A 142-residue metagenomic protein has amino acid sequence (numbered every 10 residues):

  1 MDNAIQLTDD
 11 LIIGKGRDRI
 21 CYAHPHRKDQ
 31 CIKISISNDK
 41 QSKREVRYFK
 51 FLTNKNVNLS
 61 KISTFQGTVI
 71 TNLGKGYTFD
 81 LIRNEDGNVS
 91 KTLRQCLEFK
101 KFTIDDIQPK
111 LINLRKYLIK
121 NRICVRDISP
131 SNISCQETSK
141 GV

Functional and structural regions predicted by a protein language model:
M1-N3: PAS-family sensory modules
Q6-K55: ATP-binding glycine-rich loop module of kinase domains
A23-H24, I34, G67, L81 (+1 more regions): Conserved hydrophobic "DFG−1" position in protein kinase catalytic cores
R27-D29, S37-D39, I70, N84 (+1 more regions): Short, solvent-exposed loop/turn segments at secondary-structure junctions
R47-L52, F79, N132-I133: Short, well-ordered amphipathic alpha-helices
K55, V89-E137: Conserved kinase catalytic-core helix
L59-I107: Conserved structural core of kinase catalytic domains
T138-V142: Short, intrinsically disordered, charge-balanced linker/junction segments flanking boundaries in proteins
